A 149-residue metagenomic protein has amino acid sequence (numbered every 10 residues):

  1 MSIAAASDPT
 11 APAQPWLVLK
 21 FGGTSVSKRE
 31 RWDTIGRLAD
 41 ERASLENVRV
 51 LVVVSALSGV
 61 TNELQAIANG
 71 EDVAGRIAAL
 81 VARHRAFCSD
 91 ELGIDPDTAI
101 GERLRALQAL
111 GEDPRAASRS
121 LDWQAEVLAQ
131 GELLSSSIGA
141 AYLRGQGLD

Functional and structural regions predicted by a protein language model:
M1-D149: Nucleotide/pyrophosphate-binding catalytic subdomain
